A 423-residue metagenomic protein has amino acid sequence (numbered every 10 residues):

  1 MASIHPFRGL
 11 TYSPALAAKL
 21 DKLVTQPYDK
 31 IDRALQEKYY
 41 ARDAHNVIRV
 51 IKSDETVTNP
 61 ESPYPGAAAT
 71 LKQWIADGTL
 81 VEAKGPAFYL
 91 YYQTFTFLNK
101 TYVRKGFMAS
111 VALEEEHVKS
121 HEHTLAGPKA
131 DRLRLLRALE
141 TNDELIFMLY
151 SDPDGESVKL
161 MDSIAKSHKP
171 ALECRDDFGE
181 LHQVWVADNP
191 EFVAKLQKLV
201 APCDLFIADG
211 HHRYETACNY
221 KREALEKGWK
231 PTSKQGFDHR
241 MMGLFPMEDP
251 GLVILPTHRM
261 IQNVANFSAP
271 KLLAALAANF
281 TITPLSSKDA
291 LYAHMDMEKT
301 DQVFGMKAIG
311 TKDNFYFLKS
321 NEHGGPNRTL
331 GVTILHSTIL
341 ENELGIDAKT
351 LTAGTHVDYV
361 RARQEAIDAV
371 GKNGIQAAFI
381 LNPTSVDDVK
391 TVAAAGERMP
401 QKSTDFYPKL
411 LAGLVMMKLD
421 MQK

Functional and structural regions predicted by a protein language model:
M1-K423: Surface-exposed, charge/polar-rich loops and edge strands
